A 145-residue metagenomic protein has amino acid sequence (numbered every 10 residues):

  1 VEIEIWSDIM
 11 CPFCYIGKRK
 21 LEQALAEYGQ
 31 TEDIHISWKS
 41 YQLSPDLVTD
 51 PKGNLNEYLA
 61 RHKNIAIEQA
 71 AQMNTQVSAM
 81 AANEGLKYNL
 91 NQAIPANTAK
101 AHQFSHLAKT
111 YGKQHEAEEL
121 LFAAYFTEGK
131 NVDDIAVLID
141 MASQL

Functional and structural regions predicted by a protein language model:
V1-E22: Local sequence-structure signature of Cys/Sec-based thiol-disulfide redox active-site neighborhoods
E2, N83, E128-N131: Generic secretory/membrane-interface signal
D8, D33, D46, D50 (+2 more regions): Acidic-enriched, low-complexity/disordered segments with a strong bias for Aspartate over Glutamate
R19-Y125: Structural alpha/beta surface segment adjacent to cysteine/selenocysteine redox centers across thiol/disulfide enzymes
Y111-L145: Conserved acidic, metal-coordinating active-site core of Asp-based, Mg2+-dependent phosphoryl-transfer enzymes
